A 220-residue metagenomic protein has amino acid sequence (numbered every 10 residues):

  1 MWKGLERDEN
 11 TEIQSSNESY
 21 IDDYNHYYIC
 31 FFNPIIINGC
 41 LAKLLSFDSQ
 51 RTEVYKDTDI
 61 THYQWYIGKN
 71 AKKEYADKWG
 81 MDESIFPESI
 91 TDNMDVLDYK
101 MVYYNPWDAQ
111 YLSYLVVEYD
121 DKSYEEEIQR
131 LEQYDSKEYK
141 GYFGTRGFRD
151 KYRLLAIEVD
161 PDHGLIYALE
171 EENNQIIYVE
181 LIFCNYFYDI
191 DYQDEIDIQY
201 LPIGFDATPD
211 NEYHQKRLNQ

Functional and structural regions predicted by a protein language model:
M1-Y24: Cytosolic-side transmembrane helix boundary signature
G4, C40-L44, V96, L154 (+1 more regions): Acidic/proline-rich low-complexity IDRs
R7, A71, E83, G144-G147: Polar low-complexity intrinsically disordered regions enriched in Ser/Thr and small residues
Y20-G39, K43: Hydrophobic membrane-insertion alpha-helices, especially the h-region of bacterial N-terminal signal peptides
I35-Y119, S123: N-terminal export/targeting and maturation segments
E127-Q220: Extracytoplasmic electrostatic interaction patches
